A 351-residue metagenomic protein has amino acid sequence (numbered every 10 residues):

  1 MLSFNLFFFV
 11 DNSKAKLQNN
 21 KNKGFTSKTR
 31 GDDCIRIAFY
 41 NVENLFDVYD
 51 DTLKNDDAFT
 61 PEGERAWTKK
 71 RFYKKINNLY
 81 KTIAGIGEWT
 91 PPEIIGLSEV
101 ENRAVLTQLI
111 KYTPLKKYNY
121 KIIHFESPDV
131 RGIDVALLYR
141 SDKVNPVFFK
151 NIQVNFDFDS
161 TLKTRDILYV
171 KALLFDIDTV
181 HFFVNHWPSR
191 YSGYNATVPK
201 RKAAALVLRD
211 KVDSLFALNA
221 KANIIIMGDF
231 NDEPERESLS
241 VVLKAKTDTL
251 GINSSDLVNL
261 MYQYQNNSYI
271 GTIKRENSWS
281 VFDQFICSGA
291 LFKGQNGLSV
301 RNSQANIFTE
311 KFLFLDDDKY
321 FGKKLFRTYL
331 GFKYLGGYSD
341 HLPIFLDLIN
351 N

Functional and structural regions predicted by a protein language model:
M1-N5: Bacterial N-terminal signal peptides
L6-N119, I123-V135, D318-G322, I349-N351: N-terminal, active-site-proximal structural segment of metallo-dependent hydrolase catalytic domains
N12-T29, S214-I224, D232-N351: Metal-dependent phosphoester-hydrolase catalytic domains
G24-S27, P61-K70, P91-L97, H124-F125 (+5 more regions): Second-shell loop/turn segments in exported
I37-V42, K75, L79-L106, L138 (+5 more regions): Active-site beta-strand/loop signature of hydrolases that rely on acidic residues for catalysis
D47, A104-T107, R131-D134, Y191-Y194 (+2 more regions): Extracytoplasmic/secreted cell-surface and envelope-processing proteins
V100-P188: Structured beta-strand-rich core segments of catalytic domains in phosphoester-bond hydrolases
H124, L168, A172-Y264: Extracytoplasmic, non-cytosolic globular domains
